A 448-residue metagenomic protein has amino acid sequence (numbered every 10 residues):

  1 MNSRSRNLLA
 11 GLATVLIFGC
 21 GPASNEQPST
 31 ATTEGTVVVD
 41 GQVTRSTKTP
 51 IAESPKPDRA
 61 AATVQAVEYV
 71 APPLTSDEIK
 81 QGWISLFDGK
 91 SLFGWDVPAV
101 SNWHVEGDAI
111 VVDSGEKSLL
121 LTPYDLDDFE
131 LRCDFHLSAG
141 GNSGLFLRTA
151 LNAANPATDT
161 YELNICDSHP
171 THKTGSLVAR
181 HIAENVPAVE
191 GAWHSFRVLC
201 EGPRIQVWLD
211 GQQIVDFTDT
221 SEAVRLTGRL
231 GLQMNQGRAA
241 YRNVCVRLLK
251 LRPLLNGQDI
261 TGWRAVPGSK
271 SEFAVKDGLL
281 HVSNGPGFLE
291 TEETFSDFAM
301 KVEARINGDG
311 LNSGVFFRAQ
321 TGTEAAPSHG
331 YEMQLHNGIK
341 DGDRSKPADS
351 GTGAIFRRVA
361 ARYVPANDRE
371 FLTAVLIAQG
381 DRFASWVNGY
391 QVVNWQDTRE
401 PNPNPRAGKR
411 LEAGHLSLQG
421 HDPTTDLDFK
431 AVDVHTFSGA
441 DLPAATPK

Functional and structural regions predicted by a protein language model:
M1-L9: Bacterial N-terminal signal peptides that target proteins for export
A13-T14: Residue-level signal for mature regions of secreted extracellular proteins and peptides
I17-G19: C-terminal motif of bacterial Sec signal peptides marking the signal peptidase cleavage site
P22-E26, T36-K448: Carbohydrate-interacting regions of secretory-pathway proteins
T32-T33: Juxtamembrane extracytosolic/periplasmic "stalk" immediately C-terminal to the first targeting helix
